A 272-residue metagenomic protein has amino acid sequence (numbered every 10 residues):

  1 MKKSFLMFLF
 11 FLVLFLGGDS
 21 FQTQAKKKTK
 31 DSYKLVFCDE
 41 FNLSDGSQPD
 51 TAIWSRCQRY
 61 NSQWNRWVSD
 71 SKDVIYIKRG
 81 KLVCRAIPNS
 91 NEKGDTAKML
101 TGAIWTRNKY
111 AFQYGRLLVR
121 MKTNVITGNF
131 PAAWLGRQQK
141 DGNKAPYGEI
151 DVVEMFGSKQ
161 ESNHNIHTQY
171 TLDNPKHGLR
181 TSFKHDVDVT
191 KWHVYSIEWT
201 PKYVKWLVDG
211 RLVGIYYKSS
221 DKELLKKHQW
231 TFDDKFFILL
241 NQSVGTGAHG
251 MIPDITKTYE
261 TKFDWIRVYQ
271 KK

Functional and structural regions predicted by a protein language model:
M1-K27: Bacterial Sec-dependent N-terminal signal peptides
K26-K272: GH16 jelly-roll
